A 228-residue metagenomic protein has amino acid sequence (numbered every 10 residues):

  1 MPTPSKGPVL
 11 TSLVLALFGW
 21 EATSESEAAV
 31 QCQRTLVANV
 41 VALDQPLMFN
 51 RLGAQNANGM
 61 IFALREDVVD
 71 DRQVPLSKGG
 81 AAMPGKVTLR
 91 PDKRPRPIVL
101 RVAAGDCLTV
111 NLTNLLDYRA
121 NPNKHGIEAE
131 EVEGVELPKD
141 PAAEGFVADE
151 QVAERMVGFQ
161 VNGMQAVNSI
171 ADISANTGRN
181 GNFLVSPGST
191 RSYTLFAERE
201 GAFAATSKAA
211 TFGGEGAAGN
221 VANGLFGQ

Functional and structural regions predicted by a protein language model:
M1-P2, S24: Universal eukaryotic N-terminal targeting presequences
P2-L10: Bacterial N-terminal signal peptides that target proteins for export
G7, V14, S26-A28: Serine/proline-rich low-complexity intrinsically disordered segments, especially terminal tails, linkers
T11-G19: Bacterial N-terminal signal peptides
S24-T190: N-terminal, post-signal-peptide metal-ligating segments of extracellular/periplasmic oxidoreductases, dominated by
Y193-E198: Short, hydrophobic beta-strand segments
E200-Q228: Hydrophobic or amphipathic alpha-helical targeting/insertion segments
